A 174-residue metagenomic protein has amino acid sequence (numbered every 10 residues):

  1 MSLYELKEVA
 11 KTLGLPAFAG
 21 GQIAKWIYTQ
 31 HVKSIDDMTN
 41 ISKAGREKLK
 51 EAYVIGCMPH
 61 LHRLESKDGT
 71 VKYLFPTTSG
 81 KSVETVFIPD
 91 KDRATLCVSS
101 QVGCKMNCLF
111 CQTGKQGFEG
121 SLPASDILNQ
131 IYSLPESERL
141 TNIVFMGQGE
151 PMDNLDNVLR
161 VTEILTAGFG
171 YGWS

Functional and structural regions predicted by a protein language model:
M1-A94: Flexible, acidic/Gly-rich N-terminal and inter-domain linker regions that tether and position cofactor-handling modules
V83-S174: Conserved Radical SAM active-site core
